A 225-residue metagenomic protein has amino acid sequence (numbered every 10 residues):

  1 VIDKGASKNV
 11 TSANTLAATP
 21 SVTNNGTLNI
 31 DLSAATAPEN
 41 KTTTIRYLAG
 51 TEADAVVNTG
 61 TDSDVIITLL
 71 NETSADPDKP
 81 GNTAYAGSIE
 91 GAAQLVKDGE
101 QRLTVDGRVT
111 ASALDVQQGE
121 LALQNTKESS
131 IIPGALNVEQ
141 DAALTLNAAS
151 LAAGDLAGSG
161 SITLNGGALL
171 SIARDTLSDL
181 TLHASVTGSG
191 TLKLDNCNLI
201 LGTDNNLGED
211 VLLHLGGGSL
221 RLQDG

Functional and structural regions predicted by a protein language model:
V1-A55, K79-G91, T104-I162, D175-T191 (+1 more regions): Surface-exposed loop/turn positions within long extracellular repeat scaffolds, especially the passenger domains
N58-S63: Extracellular interaction modules
V65-I67: A short, charged helix-loop
E72: Extended acidic/charged loop-beta regions that coordinate divalent cations and stabilize anionic phosphate/carboxylate
